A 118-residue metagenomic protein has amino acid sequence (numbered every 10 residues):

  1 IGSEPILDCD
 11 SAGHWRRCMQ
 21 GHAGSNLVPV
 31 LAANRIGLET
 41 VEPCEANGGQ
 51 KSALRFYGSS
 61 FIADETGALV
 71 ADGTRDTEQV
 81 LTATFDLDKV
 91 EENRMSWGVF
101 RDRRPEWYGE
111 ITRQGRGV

Functional and structural regions predicted by a protein language model:
I1, Q20-G24, T84-F85, N93 (+1 more regions): Short, surface-exposed linear patches
I1-L81: CN hydrolase (nitrilase-like) catalytic-core segments centered on the catalytic cysteine and neighboring Lys/Glu
L38, E42, G49, F85-K89 (+1 more regions): A sequence-level detector of short, solvent-exposed, charge-rich linear segments
T77-M95: A short, polar/charged loop-to-alpha-helix boundary motif
V90-V118: Cysteine/selenocysteine-centered motifs that mediate thiol-based redox chemistry or coordinate metal-sulfur cofactors
